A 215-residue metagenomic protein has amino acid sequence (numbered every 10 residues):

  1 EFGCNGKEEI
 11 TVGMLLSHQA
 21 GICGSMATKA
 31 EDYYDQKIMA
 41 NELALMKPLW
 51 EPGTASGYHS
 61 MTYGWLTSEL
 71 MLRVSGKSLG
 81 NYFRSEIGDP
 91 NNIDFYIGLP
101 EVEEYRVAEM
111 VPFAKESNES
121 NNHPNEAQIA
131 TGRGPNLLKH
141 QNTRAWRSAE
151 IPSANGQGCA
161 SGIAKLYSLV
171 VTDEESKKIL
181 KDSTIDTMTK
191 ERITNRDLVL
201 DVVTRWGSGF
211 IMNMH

Functional and structural regions predicted by a protein language model:
G3-H215: Short, surface-exposed loop or secondary-structure junction motifs that flank catalytic or metal-binding residues
